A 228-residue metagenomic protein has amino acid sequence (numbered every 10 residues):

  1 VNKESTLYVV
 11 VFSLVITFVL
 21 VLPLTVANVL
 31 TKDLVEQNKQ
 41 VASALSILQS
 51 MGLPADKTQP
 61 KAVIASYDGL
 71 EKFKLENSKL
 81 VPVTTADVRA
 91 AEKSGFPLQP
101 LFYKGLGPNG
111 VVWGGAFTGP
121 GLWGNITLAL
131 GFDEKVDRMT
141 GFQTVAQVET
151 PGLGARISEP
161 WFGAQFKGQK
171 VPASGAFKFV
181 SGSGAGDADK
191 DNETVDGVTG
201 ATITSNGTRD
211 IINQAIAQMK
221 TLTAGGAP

Functional and structural regions predicted by a protein language model:
N2-P228: Flexible, solvent-exposed loop/hinge segments and secondary-structure transition points
